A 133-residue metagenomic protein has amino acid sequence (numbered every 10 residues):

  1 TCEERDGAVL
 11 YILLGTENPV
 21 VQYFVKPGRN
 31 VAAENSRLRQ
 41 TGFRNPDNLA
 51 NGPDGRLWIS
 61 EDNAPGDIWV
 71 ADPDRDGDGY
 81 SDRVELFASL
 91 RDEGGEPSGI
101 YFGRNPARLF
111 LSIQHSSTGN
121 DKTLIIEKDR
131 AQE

Functional and structural regions predicted by a protein language model:
T1-E133: Sequence/structural signature of beta-propeller domains
